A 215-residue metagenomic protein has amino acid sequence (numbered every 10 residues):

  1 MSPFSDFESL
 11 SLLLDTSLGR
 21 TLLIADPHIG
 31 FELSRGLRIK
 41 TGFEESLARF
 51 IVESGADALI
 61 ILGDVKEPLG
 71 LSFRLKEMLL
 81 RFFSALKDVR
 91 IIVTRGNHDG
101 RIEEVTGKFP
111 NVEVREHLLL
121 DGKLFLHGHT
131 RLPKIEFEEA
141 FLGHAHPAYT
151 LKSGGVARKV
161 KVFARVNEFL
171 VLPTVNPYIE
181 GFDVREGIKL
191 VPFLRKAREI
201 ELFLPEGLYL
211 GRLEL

Functional and structural regions predicted by a protein language model:
M1-I61, V65-L215: Extended recognition/assembly regions associated with phosphoester-bond processing machinery
